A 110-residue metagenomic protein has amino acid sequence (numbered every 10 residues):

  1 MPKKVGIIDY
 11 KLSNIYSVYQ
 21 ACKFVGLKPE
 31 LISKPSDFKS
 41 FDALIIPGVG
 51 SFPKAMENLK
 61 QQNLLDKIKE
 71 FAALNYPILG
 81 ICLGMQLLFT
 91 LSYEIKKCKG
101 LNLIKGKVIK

Functional and structural regions predicted by a protein language model:
V5-L27: N-terminal beta1-alpha1 ligand-phosphate binding loop
I8, I45, N58: Active-site-adjacent beta-strand anchor residues
K11, P35, K107: Residues in the short beta-alpha loop(s) of Rossmann-like NAD(P)-binding domains
K28, A43, P77-L79: Structural signature of beta-strand start/N-cap positions in the alpha/beta core of ABC transporter nucleotide-binding
P29-S40: Short acidic low-complexity segments
F38-G48: Short acidic/histidine-rich motifs immediately flanking catalytic phosphotransfer sites in two-component signaling
G50-K110: Cysteine-nucleophile active-site neighborhood
